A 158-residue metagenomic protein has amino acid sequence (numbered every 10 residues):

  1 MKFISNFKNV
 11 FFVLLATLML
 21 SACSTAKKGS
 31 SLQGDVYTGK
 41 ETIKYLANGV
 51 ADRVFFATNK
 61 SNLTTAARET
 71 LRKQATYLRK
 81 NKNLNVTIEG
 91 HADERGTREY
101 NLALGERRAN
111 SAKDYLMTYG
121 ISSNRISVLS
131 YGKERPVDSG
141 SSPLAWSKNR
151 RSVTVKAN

Functional and structural regions predicted by a protein language model:
K2-F11: Bacterial N-terminal signal peptides that target proteins for export
L18-A22: C-terminal motif of bacterial Sec signal peptides marking the signal peptidase cleavage site
S24-N85: Periplasmic peptidoglycan-binding/tethering modules of Gram-negative envelope proteins
A66-K73, E99, R107, S111 (+1 more regions): Extracytoplasmic/secreted proteins, especially bacterial periplasmic and envelope-associated proteins
N83-H91, E106-V137, R150-N158: A non-catalytic structural micro-motif
A92-T97: Surface-exposed aromatic
S139-S142: Short beta-alpha junctions and helix-cap segments that line functional grooves
